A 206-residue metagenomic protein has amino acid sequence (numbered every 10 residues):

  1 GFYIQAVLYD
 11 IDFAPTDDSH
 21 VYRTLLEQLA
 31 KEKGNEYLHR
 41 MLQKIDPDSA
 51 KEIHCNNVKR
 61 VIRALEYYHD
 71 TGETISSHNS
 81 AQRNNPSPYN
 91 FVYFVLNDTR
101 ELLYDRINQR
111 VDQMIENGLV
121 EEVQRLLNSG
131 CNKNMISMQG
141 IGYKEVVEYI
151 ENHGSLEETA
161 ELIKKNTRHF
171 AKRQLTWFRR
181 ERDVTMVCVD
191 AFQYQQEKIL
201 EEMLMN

Functional and structural regions predicted by a protein language model:
G1-N206: Phosphate/pyrophosphate-binding catalytic cores of soluble transferases and nucleic-acid-acting enzymes
